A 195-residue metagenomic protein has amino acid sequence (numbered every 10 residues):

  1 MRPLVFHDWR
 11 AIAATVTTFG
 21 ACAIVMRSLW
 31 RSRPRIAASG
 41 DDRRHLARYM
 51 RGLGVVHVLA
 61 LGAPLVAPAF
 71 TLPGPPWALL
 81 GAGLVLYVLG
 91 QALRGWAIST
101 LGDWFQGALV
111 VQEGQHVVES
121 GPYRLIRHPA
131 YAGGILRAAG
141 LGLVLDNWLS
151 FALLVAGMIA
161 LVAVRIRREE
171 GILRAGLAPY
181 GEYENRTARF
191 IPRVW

Functional and structural regions predicted by a protein language model:
M1-Q112, R137-W195: Membrane-anchoring alpha-helices and their flanking helix-loop junctions
A108-G134: Active-site-proximal inter-transmembrane loops
